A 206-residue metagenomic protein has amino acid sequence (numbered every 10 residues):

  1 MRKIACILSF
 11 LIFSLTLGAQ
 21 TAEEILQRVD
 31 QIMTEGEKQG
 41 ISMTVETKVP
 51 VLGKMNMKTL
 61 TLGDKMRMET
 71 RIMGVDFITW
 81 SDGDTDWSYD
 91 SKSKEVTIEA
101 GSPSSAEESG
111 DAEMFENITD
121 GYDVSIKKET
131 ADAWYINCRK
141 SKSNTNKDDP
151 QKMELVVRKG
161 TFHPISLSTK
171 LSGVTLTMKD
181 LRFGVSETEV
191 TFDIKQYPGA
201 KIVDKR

Functional and structural regions predicted by a protein language model:
I4-T16: Sec-dependent N-terminal signal peptides
L15-N56, L62-K65, Q196-R206: N-terminal leader/targeting segments and the immediate start of mature chains
M33, S104-G121: Short, solvent-exposed helix-to-loop capping segments enriched in aromatics
T34, M57-T61, T79, V124-K128: Short, exposed beta-strand/loop patches in secreted or surface proteins that constitute
K58-S109, T169-T177: An acidic-aromatic
N117, Y122-D123, K128-G199, V203-D204: Gly/Pro-enriched, hydrophobic low-complexity segments that function as extracytoplasmic propeptides/linkers
